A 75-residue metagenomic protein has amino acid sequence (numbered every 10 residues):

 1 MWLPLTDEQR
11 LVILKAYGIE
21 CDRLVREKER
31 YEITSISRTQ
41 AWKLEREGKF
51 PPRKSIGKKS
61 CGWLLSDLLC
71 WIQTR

Functional and structural regions predicted by a protein language model:
M1, G48-F50: Compositionally biased, intrinsically disordered/low-complexity regions enriched for serine, proline and threonine
M1-Q9: N-terminal flexible/basic segments that precede or flank functional cores
R10-K43, E47, S66, C70-T74: Polyanion-binding surface elements
P52-C61: Short Lys/Arg-enriched helix C-cap and helix-to-coil transition segments that create basic nucleic-acid-contact patches
